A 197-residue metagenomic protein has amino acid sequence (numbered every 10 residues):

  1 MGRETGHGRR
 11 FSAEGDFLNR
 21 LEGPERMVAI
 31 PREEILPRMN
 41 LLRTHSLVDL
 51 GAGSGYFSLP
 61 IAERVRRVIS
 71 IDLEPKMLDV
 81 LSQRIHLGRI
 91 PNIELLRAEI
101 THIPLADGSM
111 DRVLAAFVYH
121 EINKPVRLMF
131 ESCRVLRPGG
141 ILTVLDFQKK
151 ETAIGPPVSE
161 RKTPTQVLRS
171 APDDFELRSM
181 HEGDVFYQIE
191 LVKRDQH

Functional and structural regions predicted by a protein language model:
M1-L18: N-terminal, positively charged/glycine-rich alpha-helical extensions of SAM-dependent methyltransferases
D16-L36, E160: Conserved SAM-binding loop and adjacent beta-strand
V48, S54-H102: Class I SAM-dependent methyltransferase SAM/SAH-binding core
T101-R112: A short acidic, Gly/Pro-enriched loop at the edge of an enzyme's catalytic core that lines a small-molecule cofactor
D111-K124: A short SAM/SAH-binding and catalytic strip from SAM-dependent methyltransferases
V126-P138: A short glycine-rich, Lys/Arg-flanked "PGG" loop and its adjoining helix->strand segment in the class I
G139-D146: Conserved beta-strand signature within the Rossmann-like core of class I S-adenosyl-L-methionine
R178-H197: Core SAM-dependent methyltransferase catalytic element
